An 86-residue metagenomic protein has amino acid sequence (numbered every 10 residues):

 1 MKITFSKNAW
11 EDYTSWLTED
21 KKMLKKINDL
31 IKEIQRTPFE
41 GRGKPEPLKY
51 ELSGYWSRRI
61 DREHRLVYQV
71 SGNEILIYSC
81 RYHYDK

Functional and structural regions predicted by a protein language model:
K2, N8-L24, K49, W56-R65 (+1 more regions): Enriched for short, Lys/Arg-rich terminal
L24-K32: PIN-domain endoribonuclease scaffold, especially VapC-family toxins
K32-R59: A short, surface-exposed loop/turn module that caps and links secondary-structure elements
